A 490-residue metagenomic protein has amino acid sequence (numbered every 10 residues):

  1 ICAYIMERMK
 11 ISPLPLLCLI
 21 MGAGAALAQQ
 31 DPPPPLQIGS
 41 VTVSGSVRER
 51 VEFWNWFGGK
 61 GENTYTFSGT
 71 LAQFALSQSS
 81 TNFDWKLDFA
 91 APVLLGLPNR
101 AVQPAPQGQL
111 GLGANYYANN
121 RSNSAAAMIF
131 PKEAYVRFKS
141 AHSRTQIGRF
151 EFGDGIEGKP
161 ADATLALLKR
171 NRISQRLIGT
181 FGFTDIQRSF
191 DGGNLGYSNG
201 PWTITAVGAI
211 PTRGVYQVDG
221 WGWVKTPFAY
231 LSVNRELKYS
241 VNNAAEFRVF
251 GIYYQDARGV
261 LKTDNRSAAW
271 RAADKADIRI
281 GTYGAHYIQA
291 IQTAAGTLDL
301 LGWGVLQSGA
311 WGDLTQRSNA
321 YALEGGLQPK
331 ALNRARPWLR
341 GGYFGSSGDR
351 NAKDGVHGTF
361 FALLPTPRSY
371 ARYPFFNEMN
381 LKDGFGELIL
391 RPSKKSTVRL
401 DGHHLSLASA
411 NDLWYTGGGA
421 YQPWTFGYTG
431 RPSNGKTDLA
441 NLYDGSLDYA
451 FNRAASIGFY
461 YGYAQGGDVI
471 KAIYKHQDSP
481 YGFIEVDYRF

Functional and structural regions predicted by a protein language model:
A26-S44, D349-R350, P392-S396, D412 (+2 more regions): Outer-membrane beta-barrel biogenesis signature
Q37-G45, T81-L87, A141-S143, G200-W202 (+7 more regions): Outer-envelope beta-barrel architecture signal
G39, T64-T70, A127-K132, Q187-D191 (+8 more regions): Residues that define the transmembrane beta-barrel architecture of outer-membrane proteins
G45-F53, L87-A91, T145-R149, A206-I210 (+5 more regions): Transmembrane beta-barrel strands of outer-membrane/channel proteins
V51-G69, A472: Surface-exposed strand-loop-strand hairpins of Gram-negative outer-membrane beta-barrel proteins
S68-V218, S232-K238, A244-E246, Q316-L364 (+1 more regions): Outer membrane beta-barrel
W85, S198-A209, I280-E324, Y449-A464 (+1 more regions): Surface-exposed extracellular loop regions of Gram-negative outer-membrane beta-barrel proteins
R100-N120, K262-D264, R271-A273, W303-Q307 (+1 more regions): Extracellular/periplasmic loop regions
